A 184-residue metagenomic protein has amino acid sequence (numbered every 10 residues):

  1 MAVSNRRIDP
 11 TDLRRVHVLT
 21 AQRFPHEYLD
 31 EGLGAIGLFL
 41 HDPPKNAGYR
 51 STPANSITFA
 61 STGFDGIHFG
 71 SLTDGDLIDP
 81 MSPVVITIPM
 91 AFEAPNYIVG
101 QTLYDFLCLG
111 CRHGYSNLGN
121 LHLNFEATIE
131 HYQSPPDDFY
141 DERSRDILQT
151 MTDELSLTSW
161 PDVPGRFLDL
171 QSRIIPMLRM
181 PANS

Functional and structural regions predicted by a protein language model:
M1-M81, S144-S184: A surface-exposed partner-binding patch
P25, L29, F69-G70, I98 (+4 more regions): Compositionally biased, intrinsically disordered low-complexity regions enriched in proline and serine
G48, F92-P95, Y140: Generic alpha-helical structural element
S82-H122: Compact, glycine/acidic-enriched structural inserts
V84, T128-H131, P176: Short alpha-helical interface elements
G114-L155: An amphipathic alpha-helical core segment
